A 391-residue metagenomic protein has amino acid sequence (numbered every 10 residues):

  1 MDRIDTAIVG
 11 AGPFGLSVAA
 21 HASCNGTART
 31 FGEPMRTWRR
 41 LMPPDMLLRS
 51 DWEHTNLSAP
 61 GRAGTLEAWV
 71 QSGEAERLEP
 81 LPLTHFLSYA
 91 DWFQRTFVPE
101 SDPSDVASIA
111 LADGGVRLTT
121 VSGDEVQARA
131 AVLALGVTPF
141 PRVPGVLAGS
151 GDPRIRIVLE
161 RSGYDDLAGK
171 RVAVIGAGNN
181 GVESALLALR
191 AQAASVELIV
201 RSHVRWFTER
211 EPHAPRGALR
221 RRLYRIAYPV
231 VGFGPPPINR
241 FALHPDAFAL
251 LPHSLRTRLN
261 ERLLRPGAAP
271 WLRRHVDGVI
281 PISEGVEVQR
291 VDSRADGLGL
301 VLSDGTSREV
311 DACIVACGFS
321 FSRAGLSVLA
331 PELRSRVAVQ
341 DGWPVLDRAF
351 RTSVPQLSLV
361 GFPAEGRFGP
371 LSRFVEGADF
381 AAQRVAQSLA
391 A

Functional and structural regions predicted by a protein language model:
M1-M35, E76-N179, E183-A391: Flavin (primarily FAD) cofactor-binding/catalytic cores of flavoenzymes
A20-H21, G32, W38-S50: Core Rossmann-like FAD-binding/catalytic domain of the broad FAD-dependent monooxygenase superfamily
W38-R39, L48-H54, G217-R222: Short, structured secondary-structure boundary patches
W38-R39, W69, W92: Tryptophan-centered motif/residue detector
R39-P43, P60, E209, P370-L371: Short, glycine/acidic-enriched capping/hinge loops at junctions between secondary-structure elements
M42-G73, V230-A249: Flavin (FAD/FMN) cofactor-binding and adjacent substrate-gating region of FAD-dependent oxidoreductase domains
